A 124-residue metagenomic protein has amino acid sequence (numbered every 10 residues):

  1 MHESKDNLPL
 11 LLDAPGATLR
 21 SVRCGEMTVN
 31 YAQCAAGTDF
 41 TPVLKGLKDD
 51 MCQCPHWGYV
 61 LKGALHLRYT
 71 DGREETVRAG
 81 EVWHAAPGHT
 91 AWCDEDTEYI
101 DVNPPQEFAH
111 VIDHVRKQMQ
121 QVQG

Functional and structural regions predicted by a protein language model:
M1-P42, L47-K48, R116, Q121-G124: A short, N-terminal "cap"/entry segment at the start of jelly-roll beta-barrel domains of the cupin/DSBH fold
L12-P15, D50-C52, T76, W83-A85: Short solvent-exposed loop/turn micro-motifs enriched in small/polar/acidic residues
R20, W57, T90: Short, surface-exposed charged micro-motifs
G25, A86-I112: Ligand-binding loop in jelly-roll beta-barrel domains
C34-F40, K62-L65, G72: Short, charged/polar surface micro-motifs in flexible loops or helix N-caps
T41-V43, R78-A79, H110-D113: A short, polar/proline- and glycine-enriched secondary-structure boundary/capping micro-motif
D50-L67: Short, conserved beta-strand element in jelly-roll/cupin
Y69-H89: Short acidic-glycine-tyrosine-enriched beta hairpin
